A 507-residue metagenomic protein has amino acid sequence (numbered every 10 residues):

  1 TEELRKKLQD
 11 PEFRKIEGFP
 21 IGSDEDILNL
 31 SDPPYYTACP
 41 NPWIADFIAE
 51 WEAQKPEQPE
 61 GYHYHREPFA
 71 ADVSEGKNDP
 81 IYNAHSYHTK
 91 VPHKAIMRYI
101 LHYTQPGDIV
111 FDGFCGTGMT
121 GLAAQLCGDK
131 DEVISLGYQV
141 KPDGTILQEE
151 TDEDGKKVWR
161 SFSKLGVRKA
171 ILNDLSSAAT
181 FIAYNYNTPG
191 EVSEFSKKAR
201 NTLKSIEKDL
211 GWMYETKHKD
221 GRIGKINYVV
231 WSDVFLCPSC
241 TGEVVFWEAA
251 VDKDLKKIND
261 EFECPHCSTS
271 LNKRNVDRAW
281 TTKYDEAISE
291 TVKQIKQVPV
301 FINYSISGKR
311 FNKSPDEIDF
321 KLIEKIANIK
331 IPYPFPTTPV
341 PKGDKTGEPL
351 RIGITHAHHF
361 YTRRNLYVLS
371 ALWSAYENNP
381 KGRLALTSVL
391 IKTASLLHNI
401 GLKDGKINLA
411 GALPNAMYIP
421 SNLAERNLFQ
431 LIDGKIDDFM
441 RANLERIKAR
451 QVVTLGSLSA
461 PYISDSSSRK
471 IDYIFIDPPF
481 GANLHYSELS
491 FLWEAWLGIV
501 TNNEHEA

Functional and structural regions predicted by a protein language model:
T1-G113, A123-D472, N483-A507: Nucleic-acid modification enzymes, centered on SAM-dependent nucleic-acid methyltransferases
F114-G118: Class I SAM-dependent methyltransferase "Motif I" SAM/SAH-binding loop
F475: A conserved beta-strand element that flanks and buttresses the S-adenosyl-L-methionine
P478-P479: Substrate-binding cleft of carbohydrate-active enzyme catalytic domains
